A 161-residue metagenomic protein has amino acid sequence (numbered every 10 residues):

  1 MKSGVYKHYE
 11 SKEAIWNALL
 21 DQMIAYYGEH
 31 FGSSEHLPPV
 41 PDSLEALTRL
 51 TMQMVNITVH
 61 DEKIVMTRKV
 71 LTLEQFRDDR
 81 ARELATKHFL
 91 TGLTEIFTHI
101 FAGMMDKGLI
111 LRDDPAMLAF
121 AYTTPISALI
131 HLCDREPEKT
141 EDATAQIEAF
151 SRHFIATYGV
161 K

Functional and structural regions predicted by a protein language model:
M1-A14, A18, Q22: Helix-turn-helix
A18, G32-I64, L118-Y122, T144-I147: Hydrophobic alpha-helical connector segments
L19-M23, Y27, F97: Generic hydrophobic, amphipathic alpha-helix propensity
G28, G32-P39, V59, D106-L109 (+2 more regions): Short, flexible helix-adjacent loops and helix caps
E45, H60, M66-T67, D79-D106 (+1 more regions): Amphipathic alpha-helical packing segments from all-alpha helical-bundle domains
M52-H60, R68-R77, H153-Y158: Helix-loop "lid/cap" segments that line or gate small-molecule binding pockets
M54, G92, I96, I100 (+3 more regions): Amphipathic alpha-helical segments in well-ordered regions
E83, K87, F101-H153: Hydrophobic/aromatic-rich alpha-helical bundle segments in the mid-to-C-terminal region
